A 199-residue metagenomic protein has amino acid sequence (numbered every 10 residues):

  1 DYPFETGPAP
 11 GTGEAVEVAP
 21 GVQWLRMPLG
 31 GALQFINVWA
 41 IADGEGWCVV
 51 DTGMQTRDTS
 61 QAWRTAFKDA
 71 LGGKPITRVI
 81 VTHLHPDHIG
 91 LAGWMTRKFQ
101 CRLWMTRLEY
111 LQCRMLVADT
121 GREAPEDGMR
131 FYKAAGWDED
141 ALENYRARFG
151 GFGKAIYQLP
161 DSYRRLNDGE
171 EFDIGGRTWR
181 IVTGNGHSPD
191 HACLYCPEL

Functional and structural regions predicted by a protein language model:
D1-G7: N-terminal presequences and immediately downstream first alpha-helices
P10-T12, N167: A short, surface-exposed loop/turn module that caps and links secondary-structure elements
T12-K74, L194-L199: Conserved beta-strand hairpin/beta-sheet module of binuclear metal-dependent hydrolase folds, prominently
G21, I41, D51, H83 (+5 more regions): Divalent metal-coordination and catalytic microenvironments
R26-L29, H88, T183: Conserved HGGG/HGGXW glycine-rich cap/lid loop of the alpha/beta-hydrolase fold
W47-R57, F149-Y157, D161-R164, E171-D173 (+1 more regions): Metallo-beta-lactamase
D58, T65-D173: Active-site HxH/HxHxD metal-binding segment of metal-dependent hydrolases
